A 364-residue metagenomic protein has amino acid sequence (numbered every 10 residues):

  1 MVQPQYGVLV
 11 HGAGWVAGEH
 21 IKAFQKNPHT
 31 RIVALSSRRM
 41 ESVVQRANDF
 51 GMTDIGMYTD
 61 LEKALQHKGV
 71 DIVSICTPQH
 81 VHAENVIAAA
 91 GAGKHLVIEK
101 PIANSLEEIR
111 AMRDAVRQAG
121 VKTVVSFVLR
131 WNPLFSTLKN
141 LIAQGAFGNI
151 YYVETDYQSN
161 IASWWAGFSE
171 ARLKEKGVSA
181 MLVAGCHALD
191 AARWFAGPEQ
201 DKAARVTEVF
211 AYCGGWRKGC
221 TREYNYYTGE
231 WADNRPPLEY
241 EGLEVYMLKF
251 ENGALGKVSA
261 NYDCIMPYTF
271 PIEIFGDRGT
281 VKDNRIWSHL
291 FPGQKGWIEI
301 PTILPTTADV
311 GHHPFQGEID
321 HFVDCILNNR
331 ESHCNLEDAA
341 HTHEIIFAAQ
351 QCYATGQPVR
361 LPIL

Functional and structural regions predicted by a protein language model:
M1-G51: N-terminal Rossmann-like dinucleotide-binding module
M1-V2, T30, E41, I72-S74 (+1 more regions): C-terminal helix-rich "cap/oligomerization" subdomain common to oxidoreductases
V2, D190-H289, Q316-R330: Contiguous beta-strand/loop segments that form the cofactor/metal-binding neighborhood of enzyme cores
I55-A115: Beta-loop-alpha module in the N-terminal Rossmann-like domain of NAD(P)-dependent dehydrogenases, especially those
I98, N104, T123-V125, E154 (+2 more regions): Hydrophobic residues in well-ordered beta-strands that form the structural core
A111-V128, G148-T155: Rossmann-fold dehydrogenase core element
L129-P237, G356: Predominantly a Rossmann-like dinucleotide-binding segment in NAD(P)-dependent oxidoreductases
